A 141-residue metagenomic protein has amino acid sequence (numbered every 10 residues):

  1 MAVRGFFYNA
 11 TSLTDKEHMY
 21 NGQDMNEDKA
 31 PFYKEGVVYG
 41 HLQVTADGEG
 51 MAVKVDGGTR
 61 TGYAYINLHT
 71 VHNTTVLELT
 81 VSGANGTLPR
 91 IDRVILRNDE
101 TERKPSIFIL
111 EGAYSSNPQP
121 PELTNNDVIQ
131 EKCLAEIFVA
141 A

Functional and structural regions predicted by a protein language model:
M1-Y63: N-terminal "first-domain core" detector
R4-M19, D56-A141: Beta-strand-rich solenoidal segments
